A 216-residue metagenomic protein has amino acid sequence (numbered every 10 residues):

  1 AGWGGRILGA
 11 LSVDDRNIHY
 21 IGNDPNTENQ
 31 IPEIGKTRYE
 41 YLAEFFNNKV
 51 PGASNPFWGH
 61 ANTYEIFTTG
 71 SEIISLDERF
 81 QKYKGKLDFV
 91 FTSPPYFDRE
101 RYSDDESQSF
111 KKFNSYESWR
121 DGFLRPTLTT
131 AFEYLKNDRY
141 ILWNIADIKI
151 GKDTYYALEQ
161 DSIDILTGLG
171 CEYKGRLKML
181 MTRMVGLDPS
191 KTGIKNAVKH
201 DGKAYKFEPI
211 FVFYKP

Functional and structural regions predicted by a protein language model:
A1-P216: Class I S-adenosyl-L-methionine-dependent methyltransferase catalytic core
